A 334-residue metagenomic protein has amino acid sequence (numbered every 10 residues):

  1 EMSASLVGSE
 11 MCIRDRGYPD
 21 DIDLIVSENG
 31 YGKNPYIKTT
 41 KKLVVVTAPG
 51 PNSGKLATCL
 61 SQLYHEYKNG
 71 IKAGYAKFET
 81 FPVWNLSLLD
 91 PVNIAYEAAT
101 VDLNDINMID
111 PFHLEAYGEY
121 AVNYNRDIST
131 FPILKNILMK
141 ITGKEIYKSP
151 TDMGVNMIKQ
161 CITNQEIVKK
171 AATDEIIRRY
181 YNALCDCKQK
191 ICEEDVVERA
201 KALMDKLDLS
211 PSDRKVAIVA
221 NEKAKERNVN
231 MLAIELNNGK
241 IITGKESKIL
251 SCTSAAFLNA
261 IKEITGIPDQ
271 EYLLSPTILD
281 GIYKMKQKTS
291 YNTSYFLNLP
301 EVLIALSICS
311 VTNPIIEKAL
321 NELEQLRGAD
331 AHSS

Functional and structural regions predicted by a protein language model:
M2-I13: Short, small-residue-biased leader/transition segments that mark boundaries at the very start of proteins
M11-C12, E166-Y181, S212-D213: Active-site loops and adjacent core secondary-structure elements that bind or stabilize anionic groups
R14-K33: N-terminal pre-Walker A segment at the start of P-loop NTPase domains
L43-Y67: Glycine-rich phosphate-binding P-loop
G70-N85: Short beta-strand-centered segment that lines the nucleotide-binding/catalytic pocket of NTP-utilizing
N85-I133: Conserved nucleotide-sensing/catalytic segment adjacent to the nucleotide-binding pocket in NTP-handling enzymes
K190, L203-M204, D208, S212-K215 (+4 more regions): C-terminal binding/interaction regions
I249-T265: A short, polar/charged loop-to-alpha-helix boundary motif
